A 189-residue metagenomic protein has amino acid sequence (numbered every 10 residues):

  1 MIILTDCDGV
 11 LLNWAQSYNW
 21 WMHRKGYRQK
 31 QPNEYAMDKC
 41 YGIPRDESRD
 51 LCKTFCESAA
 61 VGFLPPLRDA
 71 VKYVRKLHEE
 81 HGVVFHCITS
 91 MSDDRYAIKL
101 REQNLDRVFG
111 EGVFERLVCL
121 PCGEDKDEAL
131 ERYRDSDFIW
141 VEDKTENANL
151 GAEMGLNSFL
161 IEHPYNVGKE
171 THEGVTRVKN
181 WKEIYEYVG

Functional and structural regions predicted by a protein language model:
M1-D50: Active-site neighborhood of HAD-like aspartate-dependent phosphohydrolases
H23, R75-E79, A152: Anion (oxyanion) recognition and catalysis
G42-E57, G82-H86, F109-G112: Short, basic/glycine-rich phosphate-binding loops at helix/coil junctions that contact nucleotide phosphates
V61-P65, A70-L105: Substrate-recognition element of Asp-dependent hydrolases with the DxDx(T/V) motif
I88-F138, T145, N149: Substrate-recognition "cap/lid" segment bordering the active-site pocket of phosphatases
L117-C122, G174-E183, Y187: Short acidic-hydrophobic, aromatic-tinged amphipathic segments that line or gate anion-handling sites
I139-K179: Acidic, Mg2+-coordinating phosphoryl-transfer loop and its flanking beta/alpha structural elements, shared across
